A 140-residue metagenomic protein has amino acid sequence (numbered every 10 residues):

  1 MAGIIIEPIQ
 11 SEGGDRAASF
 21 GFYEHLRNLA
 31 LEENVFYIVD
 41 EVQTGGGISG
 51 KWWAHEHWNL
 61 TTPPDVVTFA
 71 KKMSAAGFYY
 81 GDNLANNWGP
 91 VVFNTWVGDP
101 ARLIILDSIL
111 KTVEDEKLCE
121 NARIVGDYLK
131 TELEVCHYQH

Functional and structural regions predicted by a protein language model:
M1-H140: Conserved N-terminal phosphate-binding loop of PLP-dependent enzymes in the Aspartate aminotransferase
